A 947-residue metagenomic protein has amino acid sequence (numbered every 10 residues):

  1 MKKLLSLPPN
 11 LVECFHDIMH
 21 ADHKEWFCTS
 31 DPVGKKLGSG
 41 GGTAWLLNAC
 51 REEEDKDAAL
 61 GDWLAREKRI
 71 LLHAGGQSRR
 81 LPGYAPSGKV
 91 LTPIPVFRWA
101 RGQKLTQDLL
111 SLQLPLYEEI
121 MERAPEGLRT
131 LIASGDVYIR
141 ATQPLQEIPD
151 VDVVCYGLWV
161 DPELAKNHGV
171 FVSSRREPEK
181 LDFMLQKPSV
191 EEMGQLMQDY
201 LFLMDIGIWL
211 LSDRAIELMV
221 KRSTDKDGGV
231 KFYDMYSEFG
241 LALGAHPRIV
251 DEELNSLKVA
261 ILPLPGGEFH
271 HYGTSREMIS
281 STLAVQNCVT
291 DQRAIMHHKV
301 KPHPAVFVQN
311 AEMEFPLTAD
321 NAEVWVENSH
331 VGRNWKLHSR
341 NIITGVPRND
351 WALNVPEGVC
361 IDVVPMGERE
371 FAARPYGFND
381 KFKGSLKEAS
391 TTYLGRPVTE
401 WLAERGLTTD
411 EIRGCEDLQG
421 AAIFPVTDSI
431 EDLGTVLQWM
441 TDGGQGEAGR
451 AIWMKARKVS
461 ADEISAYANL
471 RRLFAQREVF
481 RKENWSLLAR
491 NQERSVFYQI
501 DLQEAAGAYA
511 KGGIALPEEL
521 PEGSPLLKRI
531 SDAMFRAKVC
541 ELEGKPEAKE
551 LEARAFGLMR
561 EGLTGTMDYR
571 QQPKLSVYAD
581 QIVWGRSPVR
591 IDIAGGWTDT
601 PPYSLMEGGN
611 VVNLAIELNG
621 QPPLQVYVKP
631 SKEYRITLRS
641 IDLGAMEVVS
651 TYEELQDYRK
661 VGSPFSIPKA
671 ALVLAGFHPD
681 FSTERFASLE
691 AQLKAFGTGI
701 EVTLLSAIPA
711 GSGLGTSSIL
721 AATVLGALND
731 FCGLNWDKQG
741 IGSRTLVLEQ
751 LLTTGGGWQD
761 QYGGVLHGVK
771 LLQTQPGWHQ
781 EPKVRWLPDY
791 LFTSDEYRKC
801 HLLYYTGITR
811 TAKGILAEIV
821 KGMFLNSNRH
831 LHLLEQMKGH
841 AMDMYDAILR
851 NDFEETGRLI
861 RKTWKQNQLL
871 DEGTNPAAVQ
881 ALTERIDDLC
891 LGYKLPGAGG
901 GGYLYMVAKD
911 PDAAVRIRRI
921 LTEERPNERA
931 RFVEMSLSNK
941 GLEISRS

Functional and structural regions predicted by a protein language model:
M1-P8, C28, K35-A58, V137-Y138 (+4 more regions): Left-handed beta-helix
M1-R129, A133, Y138-Q146, L386 (+1 more regions): N-terminal glycine-rich phosphate-binding loop and ensuing alpha1 helix
N48-E52, R214-E217, L241, V673-F677 (+2 more regions): Short glycine/serine- and small hydrophobic-enriched flexible loop segments
R66, A85-G88, T92-D227: Conserved core of the sugar-phosphate nucleotidyltransferase
L71-A74, I132-S134, Y156-W159, S212 (+7 more regions): Short beta-strand segments
R80-P82, R140-T142, L164-A165, E192-Q195 (+10 more regions): Short helix/loop capping segments that flank catalytic or ligand/cofactor-binding pockets
S87, S712-L734: DPxDG-like acidic metal-binding loop motif
D442-K694, S743-G755, Q761-L895, Y905-S947: C-terminal nucleotide
